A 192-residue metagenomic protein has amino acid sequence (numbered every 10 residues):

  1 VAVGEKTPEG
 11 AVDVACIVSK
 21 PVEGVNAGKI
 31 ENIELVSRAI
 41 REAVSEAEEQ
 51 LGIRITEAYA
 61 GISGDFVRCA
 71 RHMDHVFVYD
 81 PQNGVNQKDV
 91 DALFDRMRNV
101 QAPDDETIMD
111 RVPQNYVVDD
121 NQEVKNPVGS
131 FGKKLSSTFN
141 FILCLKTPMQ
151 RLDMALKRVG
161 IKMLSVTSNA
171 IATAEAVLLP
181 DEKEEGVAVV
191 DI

Functional and structural regions predicted by a protein language model:
A2-A58, I62-V190: Nucleotide/phosphate-binding catalytic cleft detector across ATP-hydrolyzing and phosphate-transferring enzymes
